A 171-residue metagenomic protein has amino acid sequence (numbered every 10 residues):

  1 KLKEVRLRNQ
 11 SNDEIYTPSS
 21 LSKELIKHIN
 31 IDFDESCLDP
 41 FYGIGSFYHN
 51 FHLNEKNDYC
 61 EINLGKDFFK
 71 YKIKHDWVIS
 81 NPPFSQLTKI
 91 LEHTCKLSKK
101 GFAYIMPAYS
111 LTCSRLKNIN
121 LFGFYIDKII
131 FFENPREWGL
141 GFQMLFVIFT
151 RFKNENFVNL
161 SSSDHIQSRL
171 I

Functional and structural regions predicted by a protein language model:
K1-I171: Class I S-adenosyl-L-methionine-dependent methyltransferase catalytic core
